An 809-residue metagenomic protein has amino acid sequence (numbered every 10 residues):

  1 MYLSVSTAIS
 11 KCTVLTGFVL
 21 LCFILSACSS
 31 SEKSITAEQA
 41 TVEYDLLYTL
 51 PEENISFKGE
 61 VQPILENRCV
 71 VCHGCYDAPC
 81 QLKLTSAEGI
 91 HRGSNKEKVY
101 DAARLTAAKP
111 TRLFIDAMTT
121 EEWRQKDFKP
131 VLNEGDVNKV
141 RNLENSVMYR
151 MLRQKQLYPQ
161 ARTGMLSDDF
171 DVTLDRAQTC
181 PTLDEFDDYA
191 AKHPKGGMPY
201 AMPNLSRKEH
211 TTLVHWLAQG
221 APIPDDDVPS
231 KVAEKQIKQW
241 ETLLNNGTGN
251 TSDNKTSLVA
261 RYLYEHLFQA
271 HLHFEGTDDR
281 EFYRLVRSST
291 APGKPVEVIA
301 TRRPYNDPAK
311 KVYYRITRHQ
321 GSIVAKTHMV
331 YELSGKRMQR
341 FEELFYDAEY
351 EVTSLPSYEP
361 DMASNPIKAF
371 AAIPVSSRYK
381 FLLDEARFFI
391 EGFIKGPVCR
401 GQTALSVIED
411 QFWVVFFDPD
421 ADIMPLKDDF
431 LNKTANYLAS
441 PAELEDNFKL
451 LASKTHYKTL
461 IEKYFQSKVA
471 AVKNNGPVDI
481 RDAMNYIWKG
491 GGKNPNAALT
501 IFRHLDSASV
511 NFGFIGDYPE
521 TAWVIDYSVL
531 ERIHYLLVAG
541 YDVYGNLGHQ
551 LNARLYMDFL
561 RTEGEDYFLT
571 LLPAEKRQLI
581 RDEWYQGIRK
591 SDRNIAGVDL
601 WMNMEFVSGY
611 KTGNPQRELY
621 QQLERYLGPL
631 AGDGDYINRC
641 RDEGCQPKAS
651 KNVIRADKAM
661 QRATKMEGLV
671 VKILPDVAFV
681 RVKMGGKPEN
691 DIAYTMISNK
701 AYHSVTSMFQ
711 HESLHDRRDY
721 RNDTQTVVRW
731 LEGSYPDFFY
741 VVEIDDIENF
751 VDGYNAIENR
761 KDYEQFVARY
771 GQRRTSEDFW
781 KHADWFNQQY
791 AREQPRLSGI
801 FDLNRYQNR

Functional and structural regions predicted by a protein language model:
M1-S10: N-terminal secretory signal peptides that target proteins for export/translocation
T13-S26: Bacterial N-terminal signal peptides
C28-R809: Aromatic- and Gly/Pro-enriched helix-to-coil junctions and flexible linker segments
